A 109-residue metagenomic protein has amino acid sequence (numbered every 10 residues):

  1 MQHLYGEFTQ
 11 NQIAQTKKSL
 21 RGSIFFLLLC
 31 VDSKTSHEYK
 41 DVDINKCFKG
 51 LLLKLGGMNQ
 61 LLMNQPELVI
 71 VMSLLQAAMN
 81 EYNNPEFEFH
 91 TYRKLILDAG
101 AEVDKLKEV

Functional and structural regions predicted by a protein language model:
M1-I44, I96-K105: Short terminal alpha-helical segments
Y5-T16, D41, L61, Q65 (+2 more regions): Soluble extracellular-acting proteins and domains
G22-S73: Amphipathic alpha-helical interaction modules
I70-V109: Amphipathic alpha-helical binding modules
